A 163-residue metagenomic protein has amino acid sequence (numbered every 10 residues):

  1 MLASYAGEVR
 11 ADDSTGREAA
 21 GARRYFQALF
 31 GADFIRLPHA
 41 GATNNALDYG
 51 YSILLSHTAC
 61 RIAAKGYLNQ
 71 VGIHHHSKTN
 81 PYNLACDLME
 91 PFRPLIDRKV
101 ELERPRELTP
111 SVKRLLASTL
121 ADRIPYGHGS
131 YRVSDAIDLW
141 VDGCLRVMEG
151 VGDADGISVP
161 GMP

Functional and structural regions predicted by a protein language model:
M1-P163: Active-site helix-to-loop segments that bind/position phosphate- or nucleotide-bearing substrates and donors across
